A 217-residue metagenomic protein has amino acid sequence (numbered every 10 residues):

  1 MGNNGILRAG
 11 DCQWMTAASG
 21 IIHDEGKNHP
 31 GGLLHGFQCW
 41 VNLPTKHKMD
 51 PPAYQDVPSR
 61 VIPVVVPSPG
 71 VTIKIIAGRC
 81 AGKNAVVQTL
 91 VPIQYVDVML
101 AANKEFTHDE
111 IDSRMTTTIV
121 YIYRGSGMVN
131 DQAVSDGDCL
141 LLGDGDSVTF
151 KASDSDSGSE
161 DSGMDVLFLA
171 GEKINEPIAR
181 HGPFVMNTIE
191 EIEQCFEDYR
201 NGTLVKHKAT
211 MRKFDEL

Functional and structural regions predicted by a protein language model:
M1-L217: Jelly-roll (double-stranded beta-helix
